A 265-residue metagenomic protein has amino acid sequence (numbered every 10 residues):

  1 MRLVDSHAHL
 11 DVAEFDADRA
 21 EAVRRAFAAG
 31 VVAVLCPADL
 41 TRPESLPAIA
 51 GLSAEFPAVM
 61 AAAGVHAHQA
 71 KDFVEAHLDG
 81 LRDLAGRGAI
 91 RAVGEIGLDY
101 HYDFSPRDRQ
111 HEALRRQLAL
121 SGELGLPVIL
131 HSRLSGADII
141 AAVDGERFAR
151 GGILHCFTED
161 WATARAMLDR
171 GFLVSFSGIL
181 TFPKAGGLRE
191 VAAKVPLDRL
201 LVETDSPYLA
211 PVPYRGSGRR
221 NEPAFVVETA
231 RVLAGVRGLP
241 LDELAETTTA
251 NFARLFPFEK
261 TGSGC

Functional and structural regions predicted by a protein language model:
M1-C265: Mid-domain alpha/beta scaffold segments of enzyme catalytic cores
